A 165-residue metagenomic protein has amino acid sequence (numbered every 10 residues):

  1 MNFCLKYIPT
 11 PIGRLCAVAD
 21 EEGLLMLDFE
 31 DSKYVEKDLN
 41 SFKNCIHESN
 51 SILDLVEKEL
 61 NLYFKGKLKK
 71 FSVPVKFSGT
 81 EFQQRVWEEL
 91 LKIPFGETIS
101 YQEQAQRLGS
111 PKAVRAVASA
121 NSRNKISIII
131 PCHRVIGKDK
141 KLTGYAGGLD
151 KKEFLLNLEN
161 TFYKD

Functional and structural regions predicted by a protein language model:
M1-K112, F162-D165: Basic nucleic-acid-binding alpha-helical/helix-turn surface characteristic of O6-alkylguanine DNA
P111-V114, L155: LysM (lysin motif) carbohydrate-binding repeats in extracellular/periplasmic proteins that recognize
R115-N124: Regulatory, non-catalytic segments
I128-V135: Short Lys/Arg-enriched helix C-cap and helix-to-coil transition segments that create basic nucleic-acid-contact patches
K138-D165: …primarily DNA-binding HTH/wHTH and HhH modules…
